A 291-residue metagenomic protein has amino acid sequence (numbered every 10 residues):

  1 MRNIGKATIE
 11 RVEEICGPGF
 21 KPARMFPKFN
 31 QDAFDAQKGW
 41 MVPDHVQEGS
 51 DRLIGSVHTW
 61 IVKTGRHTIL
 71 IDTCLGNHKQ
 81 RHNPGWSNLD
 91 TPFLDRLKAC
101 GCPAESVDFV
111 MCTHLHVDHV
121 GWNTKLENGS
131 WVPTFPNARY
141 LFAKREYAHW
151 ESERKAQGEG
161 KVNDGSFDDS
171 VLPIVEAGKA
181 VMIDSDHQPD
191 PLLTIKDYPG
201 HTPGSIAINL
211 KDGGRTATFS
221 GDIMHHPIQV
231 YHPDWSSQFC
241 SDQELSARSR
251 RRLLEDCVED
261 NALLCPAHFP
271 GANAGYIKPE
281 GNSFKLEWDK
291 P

Functional and structural regions predicted by a protein language model:
M1-K98, S106-F109, R215-G221, D289: Metallo-beta-lactamase
E14-I15, T73-G76, L115, R145-E146 (+3 more regions): Active-site metal-binding loops of divalent metal-dependent hydrolases
H58-V62, S205-L210: Short beta-strand scaffold segments in enzyme catalytic cores
H82, V120-S130, Y276-I277: Metal-dependent catalytic neighborhoods of phosphoester/phosphodiester hydrolases
P84-T91, D95, G213-P291: Cap/insert and terminal regions of metallo-dependent hydrolase folds
N88-C102, S106, K125, T134-D197 (+1 more regions): Metallo-beta-lactamase
V107-D118: Metallo-beta-lactamase
V120-W122, T194-I206: Active-site glycine- and acidic-residue-rich loops that bind and position anionic ligands or nucleotide-like cofactors
